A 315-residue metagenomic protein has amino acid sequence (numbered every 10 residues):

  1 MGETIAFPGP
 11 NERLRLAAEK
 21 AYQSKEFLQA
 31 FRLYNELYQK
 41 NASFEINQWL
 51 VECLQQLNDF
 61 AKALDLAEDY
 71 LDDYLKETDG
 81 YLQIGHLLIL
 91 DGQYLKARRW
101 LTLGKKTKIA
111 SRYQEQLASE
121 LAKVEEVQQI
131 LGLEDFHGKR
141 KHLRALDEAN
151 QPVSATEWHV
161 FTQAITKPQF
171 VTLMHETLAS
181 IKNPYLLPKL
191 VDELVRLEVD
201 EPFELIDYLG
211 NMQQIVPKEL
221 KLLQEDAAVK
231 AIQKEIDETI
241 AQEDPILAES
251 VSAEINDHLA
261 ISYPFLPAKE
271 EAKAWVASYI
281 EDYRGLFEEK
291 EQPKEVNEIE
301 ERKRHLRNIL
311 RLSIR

Functional and structural regions predicted by a protein language model:
G2-F7, N35-K40, E68-K76, T102-A110 (+4 more regions): Solenoid-like repeat scaffolds
F44-N47, Y74-Q83, T107-A118, E148-P152 (+3 more regions): Boundary/linker segments of alpha-helical solenoid repeat arrays
A149, V153-A274: Long, charge-rich C-terminal accessory regions
